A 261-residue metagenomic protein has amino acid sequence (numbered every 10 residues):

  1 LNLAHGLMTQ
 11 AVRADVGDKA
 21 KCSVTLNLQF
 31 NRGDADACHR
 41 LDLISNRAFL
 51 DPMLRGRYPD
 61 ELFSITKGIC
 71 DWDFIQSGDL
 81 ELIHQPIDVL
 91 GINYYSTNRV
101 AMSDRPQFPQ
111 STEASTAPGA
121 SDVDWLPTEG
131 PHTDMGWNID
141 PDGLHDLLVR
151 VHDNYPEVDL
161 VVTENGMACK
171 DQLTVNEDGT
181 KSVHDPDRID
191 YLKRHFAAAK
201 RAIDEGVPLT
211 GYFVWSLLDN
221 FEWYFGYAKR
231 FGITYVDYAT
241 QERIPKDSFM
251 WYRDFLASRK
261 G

Functional and structural regions predicted by a protein language model:
L1-G261: Active-site region of glycoside hydrolase catalytic domains
